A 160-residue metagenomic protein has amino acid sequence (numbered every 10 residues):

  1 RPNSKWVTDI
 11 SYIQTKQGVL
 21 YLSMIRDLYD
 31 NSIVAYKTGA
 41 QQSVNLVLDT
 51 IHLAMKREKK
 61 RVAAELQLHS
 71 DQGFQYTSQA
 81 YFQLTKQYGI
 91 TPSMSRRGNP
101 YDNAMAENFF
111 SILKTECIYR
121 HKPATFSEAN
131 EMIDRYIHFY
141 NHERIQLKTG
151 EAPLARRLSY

Functional and structural regions predicted by a protein language model:
R1-Y160: Charged DNA-binding/catalytic regions of mobile-element recombinases
